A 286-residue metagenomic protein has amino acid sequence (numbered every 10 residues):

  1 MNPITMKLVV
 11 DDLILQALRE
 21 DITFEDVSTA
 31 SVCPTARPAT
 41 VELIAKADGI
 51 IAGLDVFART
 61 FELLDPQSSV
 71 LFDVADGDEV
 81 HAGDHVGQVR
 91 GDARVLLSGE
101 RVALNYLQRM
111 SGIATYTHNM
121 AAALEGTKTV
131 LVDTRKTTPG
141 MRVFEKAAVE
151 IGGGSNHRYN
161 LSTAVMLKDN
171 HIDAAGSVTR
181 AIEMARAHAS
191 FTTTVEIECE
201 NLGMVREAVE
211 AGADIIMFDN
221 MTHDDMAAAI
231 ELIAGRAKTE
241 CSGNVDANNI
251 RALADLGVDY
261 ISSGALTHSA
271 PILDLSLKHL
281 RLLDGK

Functional and structural regions predicted by a protein language model:
M1-I4, D284-K286: Basic/polar N-terminal segments that are highly enriched at the extreme N-terminus, encompassing both cleavable
N2-A211, I215, A227-L232, K238-C241 (+2 more regions): Acidic/glycine-rich phosphate/pyrophosphate-binding loops and surrounding catalytic core that coordinate Mg2+
D219, A237-C241, R281-K286: Short, structured secondary-structure boundary patches
N220, G243, G264-A265: Short secondary-structure boundary segments
A265-K286: Short, charged, intrinsically disordered terminal tails
